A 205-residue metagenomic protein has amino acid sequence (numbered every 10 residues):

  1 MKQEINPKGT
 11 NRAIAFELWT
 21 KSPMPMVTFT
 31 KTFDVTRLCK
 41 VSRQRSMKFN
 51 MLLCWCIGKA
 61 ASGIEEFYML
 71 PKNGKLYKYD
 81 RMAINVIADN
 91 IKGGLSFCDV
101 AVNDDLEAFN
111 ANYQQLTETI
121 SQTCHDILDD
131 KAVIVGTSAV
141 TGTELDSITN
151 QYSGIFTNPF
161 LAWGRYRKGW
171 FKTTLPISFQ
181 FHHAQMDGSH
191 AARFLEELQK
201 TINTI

Functional and structural regions predicted by a protein language model:
M1-F16, S22-M24, R37-V41, G58 (+7 more regions): Domain-scale detector for complete catalytic domains at protein termini or as standalone homologs
I5-K8, T20-L52, L70-M82, V135 (+2 more regions): Gly/Ser/Thr-rich phosphate-binding loops and adjoining beta-strand/alpha-helix segments that form adenosine-phosphate
M26-T30, L38-R45, G93-E107, M186: Acyl-group handling in specialized metabolite and lipid biosynthesis
K40-G63, L175-F194: Acyl activation and transfer enzymes in specialized metabolism, enriched for ANL adenylate-forming modules
F67-D99, K131: Small-residue-rich loop/turn and linker elements
N90-L145: Helical lid/core segments from catalytic subdomains that handle acyl or acyl-like groups
D129-E144, P159-E196: Histidine-centered acyl-transfer/condensation active-site motif and its immediate structural neighborhood
